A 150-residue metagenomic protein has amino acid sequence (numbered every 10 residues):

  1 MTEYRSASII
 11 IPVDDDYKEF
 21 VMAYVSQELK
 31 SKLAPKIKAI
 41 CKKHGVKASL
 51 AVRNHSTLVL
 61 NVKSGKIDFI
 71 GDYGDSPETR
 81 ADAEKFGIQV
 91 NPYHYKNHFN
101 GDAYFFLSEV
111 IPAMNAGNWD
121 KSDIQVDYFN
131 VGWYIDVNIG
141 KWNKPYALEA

Functional and structural regions predicted by a protein language model:
M1-D15: Charged, low-complexity intrinsically disordered tails and linkers
S6, I10, S26, K30 (+2 more regions): Intrinsic-disorder-associated interaction segments
A7-I9, V21, A83, M114: Extended hydrophobic/Leu-rich segments
V13-E19, A23-I40, H44, N54-S56 (+2 more regions): Catalytic phosphate/metal-binding cores of nucleic-acid and nucleotide-processing enzymes, i.e., regions that mediate
K42-K47, W119: Structural alpha-beta junctions
S49-R53: Short beta-strand
K66-A150: C-terminal basic regulatory modules in eukaryotic proteins
